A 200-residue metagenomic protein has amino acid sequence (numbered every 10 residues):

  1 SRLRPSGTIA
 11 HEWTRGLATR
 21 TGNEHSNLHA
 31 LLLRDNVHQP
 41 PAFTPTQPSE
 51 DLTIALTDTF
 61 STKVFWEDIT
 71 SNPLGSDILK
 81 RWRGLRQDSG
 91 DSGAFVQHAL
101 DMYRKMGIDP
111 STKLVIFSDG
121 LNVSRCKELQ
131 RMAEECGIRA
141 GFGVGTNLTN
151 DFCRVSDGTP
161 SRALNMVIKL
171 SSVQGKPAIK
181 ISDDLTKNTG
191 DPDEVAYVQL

Functional and structural regions predicted by a protein language model:
S1-H98, Y103, E135, S172-K176: Buried, small/hydrophobic-residue-enriched core segments of structured protein domains
T62-K63, I69-L74, G90-L114, L121-L200: Gly/Ser/Thr/Ala-enriched C-terminal appendages of enzymes
L85, V115-S118: Extended hydrophobic secondary-structure segments that form protein cores and membrane-embedded regions
